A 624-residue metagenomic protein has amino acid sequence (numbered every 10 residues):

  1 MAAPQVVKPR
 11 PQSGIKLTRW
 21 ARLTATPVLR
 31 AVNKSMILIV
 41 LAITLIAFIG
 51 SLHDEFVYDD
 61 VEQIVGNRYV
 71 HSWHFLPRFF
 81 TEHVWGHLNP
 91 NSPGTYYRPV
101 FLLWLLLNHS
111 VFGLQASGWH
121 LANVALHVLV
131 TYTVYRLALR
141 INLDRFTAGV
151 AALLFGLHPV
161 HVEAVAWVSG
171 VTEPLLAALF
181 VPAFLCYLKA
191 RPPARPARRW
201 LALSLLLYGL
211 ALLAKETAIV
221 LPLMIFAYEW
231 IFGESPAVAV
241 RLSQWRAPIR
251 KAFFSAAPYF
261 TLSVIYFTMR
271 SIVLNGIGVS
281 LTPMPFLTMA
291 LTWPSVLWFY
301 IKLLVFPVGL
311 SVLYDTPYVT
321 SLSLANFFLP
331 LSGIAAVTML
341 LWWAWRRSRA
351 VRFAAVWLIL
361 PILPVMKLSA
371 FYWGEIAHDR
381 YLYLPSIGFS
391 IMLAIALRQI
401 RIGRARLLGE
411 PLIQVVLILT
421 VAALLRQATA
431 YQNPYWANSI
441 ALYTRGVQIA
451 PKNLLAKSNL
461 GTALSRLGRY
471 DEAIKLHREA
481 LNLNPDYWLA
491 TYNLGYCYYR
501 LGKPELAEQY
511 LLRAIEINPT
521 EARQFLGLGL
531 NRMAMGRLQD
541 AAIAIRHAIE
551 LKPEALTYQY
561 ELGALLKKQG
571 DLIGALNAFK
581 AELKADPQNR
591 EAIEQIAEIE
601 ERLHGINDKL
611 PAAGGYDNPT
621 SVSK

Functional and structural regions predicted by a protein language model:
A2-K503, Y510, E516, R523 (+1 more regions): Polytopic membrane enzymes that build or remodel cell-surface glycoconjugates and lipids
P9, K16-L17, K34-S35, P519 (+4 more regions): N-terminal cationic leader/targeting segments used for protein routing and processing
T24-P27, A544, P611-N618: Short, low-complexity intrinsically disordered segments enriched in A/P/G/S/L with frequent Arg, especially at protein
Y435-L442, L467-E479, L489, R500-R513 (+5 more regions): Structural signature of tandem alpha-helical TPR/SEL1-like repeats, specifically the intra-repeat loop/turn
W488-L489, A522-R523, L556-T557, D586-I596: Boundary/linker segments of alpha-helical solenoid repeat arrays
L576-N577, K584-K624: Terminal, low-structured helical/coil segments at or just beyond the last alpha-helical repeat
